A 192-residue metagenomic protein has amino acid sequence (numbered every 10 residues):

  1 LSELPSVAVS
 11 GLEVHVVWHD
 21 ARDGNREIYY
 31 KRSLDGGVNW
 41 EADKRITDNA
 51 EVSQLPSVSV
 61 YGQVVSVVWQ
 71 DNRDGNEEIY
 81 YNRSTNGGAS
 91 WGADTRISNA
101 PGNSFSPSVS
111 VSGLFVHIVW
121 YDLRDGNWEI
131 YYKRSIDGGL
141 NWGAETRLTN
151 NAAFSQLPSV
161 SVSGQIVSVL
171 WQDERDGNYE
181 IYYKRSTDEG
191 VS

Functional and structural regions predicted by a protein language model:
L1-S192: Extracellular, repeat-based ectodomains that mediate carbohydrate processing or recognition
